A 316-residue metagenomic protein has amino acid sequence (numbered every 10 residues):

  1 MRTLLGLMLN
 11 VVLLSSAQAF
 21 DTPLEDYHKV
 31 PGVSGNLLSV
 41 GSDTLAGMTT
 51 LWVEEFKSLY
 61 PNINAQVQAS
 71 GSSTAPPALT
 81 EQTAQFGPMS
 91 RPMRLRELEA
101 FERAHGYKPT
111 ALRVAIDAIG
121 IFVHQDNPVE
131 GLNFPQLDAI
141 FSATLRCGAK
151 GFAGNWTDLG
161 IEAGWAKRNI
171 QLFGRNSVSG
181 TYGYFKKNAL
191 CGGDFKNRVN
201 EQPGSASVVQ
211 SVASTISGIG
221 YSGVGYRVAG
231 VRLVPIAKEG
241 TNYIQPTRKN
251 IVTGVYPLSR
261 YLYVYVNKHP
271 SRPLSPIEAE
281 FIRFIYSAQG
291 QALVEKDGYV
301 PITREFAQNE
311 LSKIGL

Functional and structural regions predicted by a protein language model:
R2, G6-S15: Bacterial N-terminal signal peptides
F20-L316: Flexible loop/hinge segments at secondary-structure junctions
